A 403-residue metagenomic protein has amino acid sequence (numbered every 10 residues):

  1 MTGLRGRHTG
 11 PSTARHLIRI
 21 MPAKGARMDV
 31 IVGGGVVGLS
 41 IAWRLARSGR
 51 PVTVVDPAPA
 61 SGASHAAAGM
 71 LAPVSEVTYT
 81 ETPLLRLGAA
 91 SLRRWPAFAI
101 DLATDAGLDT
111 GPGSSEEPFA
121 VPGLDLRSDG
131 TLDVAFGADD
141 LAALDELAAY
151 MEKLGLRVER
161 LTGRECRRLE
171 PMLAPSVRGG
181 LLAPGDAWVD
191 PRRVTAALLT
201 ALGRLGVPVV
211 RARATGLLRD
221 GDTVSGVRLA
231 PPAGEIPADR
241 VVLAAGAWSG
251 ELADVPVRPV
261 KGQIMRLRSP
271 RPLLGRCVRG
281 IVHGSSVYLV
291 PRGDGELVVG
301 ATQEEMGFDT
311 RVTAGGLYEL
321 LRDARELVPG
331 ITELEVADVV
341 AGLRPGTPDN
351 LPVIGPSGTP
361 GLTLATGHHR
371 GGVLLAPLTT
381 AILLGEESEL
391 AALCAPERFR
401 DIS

Functional and structural regions predicted by a protein language model:
M28-T53: N-terminal Rossmann-like FAD-binding beta1-loop-alpha1 element of flavoenzymes
V32, I236-A247, T380: Short hydrophobic core segments
W43-R47, P57, G69-M70, S75 (+3 more regions): Active-site substrate-recognition segment that forms the wall of the catalytic cavity or substrate channel
R47-H65: Glycine-rich FAD pyrophosphate-binding loop
M70-E165: Dinucleotide-binding Rossmann-like beta1-alpha1 core, especially the glycine-rich loop that anchors the ADP
R86-A89, V134-A143, L182-T200, R311-G315: Short beta-strand to alpha-helix junction loop
L181-P231: Helical element adjacent to the flavin cofactor pocket in flavoenzyme catalytic cores
P191, G330-S403: C-terminal catalytic lobe of FAD-dependent flavoproteins
